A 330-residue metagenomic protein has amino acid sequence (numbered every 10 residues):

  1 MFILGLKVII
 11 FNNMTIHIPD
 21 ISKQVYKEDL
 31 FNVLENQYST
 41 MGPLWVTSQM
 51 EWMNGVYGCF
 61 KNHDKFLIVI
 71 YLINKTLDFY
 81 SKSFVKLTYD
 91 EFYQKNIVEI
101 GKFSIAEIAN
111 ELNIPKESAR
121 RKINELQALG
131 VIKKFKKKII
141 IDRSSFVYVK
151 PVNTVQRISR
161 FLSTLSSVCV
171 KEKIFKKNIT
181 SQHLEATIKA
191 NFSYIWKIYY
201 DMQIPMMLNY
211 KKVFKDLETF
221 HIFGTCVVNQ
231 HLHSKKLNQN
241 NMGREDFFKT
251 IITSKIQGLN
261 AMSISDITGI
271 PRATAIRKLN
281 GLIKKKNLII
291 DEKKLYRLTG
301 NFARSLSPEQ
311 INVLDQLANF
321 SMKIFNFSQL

Functional and structural regions predicted by a protein language model:
F2-F66, K171-F220: N-terminal leader segment of winged-helix/HTH proteins
K65-G101, T219-Q257: Short helix->loop/beta-hairpin flanking segments within DNA-binding domains
F92-K95, I100-N110, L126, I256-D266: A short alpha-helical element within helix-turn-helix/winged-helix DNA-binding domains across DNA-binding proteins
I114-E125, I270-G281: Short amphipathic alpha-helical interaction segments
A128-K137, I283-K293: A short, conserved structural fragment
K137-S144, K294-G300: Minor-groove-contacting beta-hairpin "wing" of winged helix-turn-helix DNA-binding domains
Y148-F175, S305-L330: Short, amphipathic alpha-helical interaction segments positioned at domain boundaries
L208-K212, H231-K235, A273-R277, K284: Long compositionally biased, domain-poor regions of proteins
